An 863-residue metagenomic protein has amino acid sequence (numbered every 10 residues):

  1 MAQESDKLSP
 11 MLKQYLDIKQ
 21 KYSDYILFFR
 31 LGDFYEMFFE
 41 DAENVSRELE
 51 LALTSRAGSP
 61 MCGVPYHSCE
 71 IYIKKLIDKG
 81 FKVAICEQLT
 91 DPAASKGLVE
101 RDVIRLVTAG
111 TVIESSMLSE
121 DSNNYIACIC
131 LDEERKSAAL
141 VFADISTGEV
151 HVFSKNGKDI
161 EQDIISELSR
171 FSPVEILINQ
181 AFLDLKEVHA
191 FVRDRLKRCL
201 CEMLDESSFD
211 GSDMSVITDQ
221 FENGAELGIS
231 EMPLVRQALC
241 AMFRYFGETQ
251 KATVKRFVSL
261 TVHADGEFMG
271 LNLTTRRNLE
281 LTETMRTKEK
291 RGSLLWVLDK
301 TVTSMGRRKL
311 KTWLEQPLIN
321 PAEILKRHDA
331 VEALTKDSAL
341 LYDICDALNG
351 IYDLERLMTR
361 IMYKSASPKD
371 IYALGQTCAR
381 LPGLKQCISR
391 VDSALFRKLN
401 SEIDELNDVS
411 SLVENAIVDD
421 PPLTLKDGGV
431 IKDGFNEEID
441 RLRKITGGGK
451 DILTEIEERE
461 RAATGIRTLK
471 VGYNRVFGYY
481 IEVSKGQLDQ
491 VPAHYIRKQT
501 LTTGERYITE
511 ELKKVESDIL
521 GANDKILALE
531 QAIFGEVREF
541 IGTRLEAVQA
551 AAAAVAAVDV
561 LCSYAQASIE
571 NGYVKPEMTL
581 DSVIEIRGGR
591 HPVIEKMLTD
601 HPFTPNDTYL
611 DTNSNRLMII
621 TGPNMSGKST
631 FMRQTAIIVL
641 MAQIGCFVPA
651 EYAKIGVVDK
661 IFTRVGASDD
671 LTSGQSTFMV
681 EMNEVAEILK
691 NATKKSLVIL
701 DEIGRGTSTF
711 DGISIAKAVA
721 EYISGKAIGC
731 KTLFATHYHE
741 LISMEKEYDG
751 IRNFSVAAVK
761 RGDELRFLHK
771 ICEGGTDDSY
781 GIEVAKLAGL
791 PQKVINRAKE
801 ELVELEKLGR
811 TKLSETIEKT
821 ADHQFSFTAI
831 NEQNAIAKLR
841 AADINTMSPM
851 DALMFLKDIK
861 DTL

Functional and structural regions predicted by a protein language model:
M1-A333, Y342, D346-M362, A366-E458: Charged catalytic and DNA/RNA-contacting regions of genome-maintenance and nucleic-acid-processing enzymes
F39-A42, M232, V302-T303, R308-W313 (+6 more regions): ATPase nucleotide-binding head domains, primarily ABC-like/P-loop NTPase cores
A109-L118, T253, S389-L395, T454-I466 (+4 more regions): Active-site phosphate-binding and catalytic loops of NTP-dependent enzymes
E206-F221, M269-L273, M285, Q376-E455 (+3 more regions): Amphipathic heptad-repeat alpha-helical coiled-coil/stalk segments that mediate oligomerization, filament/stalk
S367, D861-T862: Short, small/acidic-rich helices and loops at N termini and domain boundaries of DNA replication/processing enzymes
D392, P421, E457, T464 (+7 more regions): Coiled-coil heptad-register positions
E437-G447, D451-I452, F825-D858: C-terminal accessory/binding modules appended to enzymatic or scaffolding proteins
L501, E505-E539: Extended, charged coiled-coil "arm/hinge" scaffolds of SMC/Rad50-like chromosome-maintenance ATPases and other large
